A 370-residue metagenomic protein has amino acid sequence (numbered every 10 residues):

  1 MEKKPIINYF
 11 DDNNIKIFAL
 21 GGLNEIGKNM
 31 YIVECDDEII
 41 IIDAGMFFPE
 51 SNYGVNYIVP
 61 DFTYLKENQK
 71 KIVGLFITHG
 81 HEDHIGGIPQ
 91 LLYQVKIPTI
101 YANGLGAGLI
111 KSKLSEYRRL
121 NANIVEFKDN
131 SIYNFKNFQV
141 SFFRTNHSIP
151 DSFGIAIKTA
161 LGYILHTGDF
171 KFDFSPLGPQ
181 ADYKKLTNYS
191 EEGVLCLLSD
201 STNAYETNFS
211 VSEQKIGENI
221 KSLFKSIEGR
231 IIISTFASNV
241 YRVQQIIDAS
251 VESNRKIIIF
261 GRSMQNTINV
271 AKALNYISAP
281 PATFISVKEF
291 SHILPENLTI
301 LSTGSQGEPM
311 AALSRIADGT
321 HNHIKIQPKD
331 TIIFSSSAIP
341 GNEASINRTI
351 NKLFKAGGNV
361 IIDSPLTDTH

Functional and structural regions predicted by a protein language model:
E2-F76, H81-I293, E308-K325, G341-R348: His/Asp/Glu-rich metal-coordinating catalytic cores of metallo-dependent phosphodiesterases/hydrolases acting on
K28, E296-L298, K329: Short, surface-exposed beta-edge/turn micro-motifs
I293, T331-I333: Hydrophobic alpha-helical transmembrane segments in multi-pass membrane proteins
N297-Q306: Conserved two-lobed SF2 helicase motor
G304-S305, F334-P340: Aromatic- and Gly/Pro-rich donor/ligand-binding loops that form nucleotide- or phosphate-bearing donor binding pockets
K325-K329, L353: ATP-dependent carboxylate-amine ligase
I333-F334, T349, N359-I361: Extended alpha-helical regions
L353-H370: Generic long, charged, amphipathic alpha-helical segments
